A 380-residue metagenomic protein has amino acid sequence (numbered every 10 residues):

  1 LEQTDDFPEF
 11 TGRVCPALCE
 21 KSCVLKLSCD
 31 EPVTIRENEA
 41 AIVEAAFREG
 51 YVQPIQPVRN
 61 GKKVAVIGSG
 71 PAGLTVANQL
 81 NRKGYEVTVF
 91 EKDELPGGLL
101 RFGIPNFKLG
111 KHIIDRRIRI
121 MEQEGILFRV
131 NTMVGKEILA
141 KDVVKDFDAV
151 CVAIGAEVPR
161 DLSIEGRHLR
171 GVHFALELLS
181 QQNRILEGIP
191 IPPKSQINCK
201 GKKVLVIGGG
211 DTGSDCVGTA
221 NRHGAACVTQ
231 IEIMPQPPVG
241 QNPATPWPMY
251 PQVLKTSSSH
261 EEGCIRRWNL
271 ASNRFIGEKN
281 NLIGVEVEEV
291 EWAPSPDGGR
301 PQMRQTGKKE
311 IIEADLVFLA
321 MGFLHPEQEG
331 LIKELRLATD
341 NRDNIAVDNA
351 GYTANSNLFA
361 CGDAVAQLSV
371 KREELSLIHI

Functional and structural regions predicted by a protein language model:
L1-L18: Immediate flanking context of iron-sulfur cluster ligation sites
D5, L27, E31-R36, V66-V134 (+5 more regions): Beta1-alpha1 glycine-rich phosphate/pyrophosphate-binding loop at the start of Rossmann-like nucleotide-binding domains
L18-E44: Iron-sulfur (Fe-S) cluster-binding segments and ferredoxin-like electron-carrier domains, especially [2Fe-2S]
A41-V58, R116-K136, P159-H223, T339-A350 (+1 more regions): Glycine-rich dinucleotide-binding loop and its adjacent helix/turn
K63, D115-I164, R274-L282, E291 (+1 more regions): Feature captures the FAD/FMN-dependent oxidoreductase FAD-binding
D148-I154, V206-I207, D315-M321: Short hydrophobic core segments
H168-G201, P294-V370: FAD-site-proximal beta/loop scaffold in flavoenzymes
I378-I380: Conserved small/polar residues in nucleotide/adenosyl-binding loops
